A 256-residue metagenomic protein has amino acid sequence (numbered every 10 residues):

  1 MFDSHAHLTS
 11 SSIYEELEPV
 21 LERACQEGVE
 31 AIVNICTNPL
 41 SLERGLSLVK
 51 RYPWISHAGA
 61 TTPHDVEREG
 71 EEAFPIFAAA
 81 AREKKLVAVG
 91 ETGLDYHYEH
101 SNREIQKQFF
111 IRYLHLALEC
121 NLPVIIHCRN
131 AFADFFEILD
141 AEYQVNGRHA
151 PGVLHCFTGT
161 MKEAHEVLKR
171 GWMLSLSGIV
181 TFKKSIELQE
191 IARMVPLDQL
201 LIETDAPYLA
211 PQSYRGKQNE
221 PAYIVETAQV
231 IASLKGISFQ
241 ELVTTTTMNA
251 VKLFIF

Functional and structural regions predicted by a protein language model:
M1-F256: Mid-domain alpha/beta scaffold segments of enzyme catalytic cores
